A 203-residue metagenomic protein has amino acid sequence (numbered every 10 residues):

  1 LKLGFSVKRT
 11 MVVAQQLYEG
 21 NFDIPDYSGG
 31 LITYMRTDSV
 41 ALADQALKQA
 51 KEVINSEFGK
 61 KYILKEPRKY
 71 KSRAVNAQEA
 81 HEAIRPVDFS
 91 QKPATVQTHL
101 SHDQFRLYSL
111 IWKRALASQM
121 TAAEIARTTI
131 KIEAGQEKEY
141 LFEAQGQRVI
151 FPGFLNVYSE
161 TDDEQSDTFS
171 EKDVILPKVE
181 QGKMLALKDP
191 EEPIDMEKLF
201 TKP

Functional and structural regions predicted by a protein language model:
L1-E19, E52-K65, K69, R73-V75 (+1 more regions): Long, highly charged, low-complexity internal segments
L1-V7, I32-L42: Conserved short loop/turn motifs at secondary-structure junctions
Y18-T33: A short, conserved structural fragment
Y27, A77-I84: Short, solvent-exposed loop/turn segments at the edges of secondary structure
T37-I54: Glycine- and acidic-residue-enriched helix-capping/beta->alpha junction motif
V87: Positively charged, phosphate-engaging catalytic surfaces used for nucleic-acid and nucleotide handling
